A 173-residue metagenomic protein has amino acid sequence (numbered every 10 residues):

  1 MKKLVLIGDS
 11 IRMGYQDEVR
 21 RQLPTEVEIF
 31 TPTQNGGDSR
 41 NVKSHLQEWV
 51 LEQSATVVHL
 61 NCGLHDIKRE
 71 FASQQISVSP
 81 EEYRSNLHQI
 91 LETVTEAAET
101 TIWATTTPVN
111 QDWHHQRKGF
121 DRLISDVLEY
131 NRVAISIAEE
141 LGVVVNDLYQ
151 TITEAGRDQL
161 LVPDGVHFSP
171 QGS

Functional and structural regions predicted by a protein language model:
K2, R21-E28, N41-Q171: Alpha-helical cap/lid subdomain in secreted, periplasmic, or secretory-pathway luminal O-acyl-processing enzymes
K2-D17, D38, I67: Catalytic nucleophile-elbow at a beta strand-turn-alpha helix junction centered on a G-D-S/GDSL motif, marking
I7, P32, A104: The conserved SAM/SAH-binding core of class I Rossmann-like methyltransferase domains, concentrating on the hydrophobic
D9-R12, N35, V166, S173: Short beta->alpha junction loops/turns
T31-D38: Short beta->alpha junction loops
